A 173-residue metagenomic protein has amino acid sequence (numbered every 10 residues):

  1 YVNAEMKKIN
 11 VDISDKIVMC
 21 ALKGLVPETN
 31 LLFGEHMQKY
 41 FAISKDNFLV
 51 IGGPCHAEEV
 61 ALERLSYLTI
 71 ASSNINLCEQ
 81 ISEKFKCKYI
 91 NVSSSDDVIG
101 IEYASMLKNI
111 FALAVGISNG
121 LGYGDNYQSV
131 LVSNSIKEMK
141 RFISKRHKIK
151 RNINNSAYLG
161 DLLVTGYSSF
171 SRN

Functional and structural regions predicted by a protein language model:
Y1-E63, I81-E83: Rossmann-like NAD(P)(H) cofactor-binding subdomain of soluble oxidoreductases
E5, Y40-N47, L65-N152: Internal alpha-helical scaffold of NAD(P)-dependent oxidoreductase catalytic cores
C20, L113, T165: Redox-cofactor binding/interface segments in oxidoreductases and associated redox assembly factors
A21, I51, S95-D97, S156: Conserved beta-strand termini and adjacent loop/short-helix elements that scaffold enzyme active sites in alpha/beta
G24, S72, Y167: Conserved residues at beta->alpha junctions
L25-E28, I101-E102, V164: Short, small-residue-enriched loops and turns at beta-alpha junctions that line or gate enzyme active sites
E58-A61, A104, S168: Short glycine-biased active-site loop of nucleotidyltransferases that positions the nucleotide triphosphate and helps
H147-N173: C-terminal substrate-binding/catalytic lobe of Rossmann-fold NAD(P)-dependent oxidoreductases
